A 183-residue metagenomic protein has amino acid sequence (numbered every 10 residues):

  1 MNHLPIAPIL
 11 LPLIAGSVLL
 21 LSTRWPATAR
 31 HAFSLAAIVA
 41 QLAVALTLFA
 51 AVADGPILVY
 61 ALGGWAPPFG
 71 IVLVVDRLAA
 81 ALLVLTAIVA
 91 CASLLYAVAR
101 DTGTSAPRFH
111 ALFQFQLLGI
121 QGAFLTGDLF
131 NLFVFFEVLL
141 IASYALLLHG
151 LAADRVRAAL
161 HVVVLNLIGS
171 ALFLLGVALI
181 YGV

Functional and structural regions predicted by a protein language model:
N2-I6, S17-A111: Transmembrane helix-loop-helix hairpins at membrane boundaries of multipass inner-membrane proteins
P5-I9, L13-S17, L117, Q121 (+1 more regions): N-terminal transmembrane alpha-helices
P5-P8, P12, P68, A142 (+1 more regions): Proline-rich low-complexity regions
L10, I14-A15, F49-D54, L58 (+1 more regions): Specific lipid-exposed transmembrane alpha-helices and their immediate membrane-water interface residues in multi-pass
L10, V74, F135: Generic enzyme active-site microenvironment
L13-G16, L42-A45, C91, Q114 (+3 more regions): Small-residue-rich packing faces within the transmembrane alpha-helices of Major Facilitator Superfamily
A27, R108-V183: Alpha-helical multi-pass transmembrane bundles of energy-transducing inner-membrane proteins
